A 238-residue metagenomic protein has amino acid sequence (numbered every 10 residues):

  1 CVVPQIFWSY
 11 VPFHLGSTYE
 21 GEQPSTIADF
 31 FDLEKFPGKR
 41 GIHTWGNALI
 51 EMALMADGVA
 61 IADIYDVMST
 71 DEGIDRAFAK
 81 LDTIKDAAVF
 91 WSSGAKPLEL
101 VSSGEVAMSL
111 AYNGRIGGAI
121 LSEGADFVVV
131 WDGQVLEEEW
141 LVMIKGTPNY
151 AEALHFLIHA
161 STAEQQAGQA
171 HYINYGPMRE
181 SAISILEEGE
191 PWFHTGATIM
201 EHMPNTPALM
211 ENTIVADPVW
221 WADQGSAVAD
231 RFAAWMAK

Functional and structural regions predicted by a protein language model:
C1-S102: Extracytoplasmic ligand-binding site segments that recognize negatively charged/polar headgroups
W8, I74-T83, L121-T147: Periplasmic-binding protein-like
F36-K39, D86-A87, G104-A107, G124-D126 (+1 more regions): Loop/turn elements at helix/coil->beta-strand transitions in domains of secreted/extracellular proteins
F90-W91, A107-Y112, V128: Paired acidic/hydrophobic, glycine-rich loop segments that form the ligand-binding mouth/hinge of periplasmic-binding
P97-L100, I116, A153, Q166: Short, hydrophobic alpha-helical packing/hinge segments within bilobed ligand-binding/sensory domains
E99, T206-K238: Conserved C-terminal helix/tail region of periplasmic/extracytoplasmic solute-binding proteins
L110-D126: A ligand-binding cleft/hinge motif common to bilobed small-molecule-binding domains
I144-E211: Mature extracytoplasmic/periplasmic domains
